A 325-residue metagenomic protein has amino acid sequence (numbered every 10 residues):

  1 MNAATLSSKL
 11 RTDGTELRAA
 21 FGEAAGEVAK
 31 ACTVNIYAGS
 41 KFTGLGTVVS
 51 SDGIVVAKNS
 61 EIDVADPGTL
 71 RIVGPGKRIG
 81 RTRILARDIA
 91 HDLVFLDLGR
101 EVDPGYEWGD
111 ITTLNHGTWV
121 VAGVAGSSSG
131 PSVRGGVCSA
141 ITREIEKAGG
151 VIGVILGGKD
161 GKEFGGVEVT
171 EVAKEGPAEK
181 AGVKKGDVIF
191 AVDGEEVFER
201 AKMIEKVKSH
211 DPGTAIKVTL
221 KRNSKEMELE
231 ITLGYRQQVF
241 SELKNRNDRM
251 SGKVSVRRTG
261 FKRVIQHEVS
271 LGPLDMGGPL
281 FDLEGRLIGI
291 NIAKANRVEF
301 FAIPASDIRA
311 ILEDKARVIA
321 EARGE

Functional and structural regions predicted by a protein language model:
M1-E27, I54, P67, R71 (+6 more regions): N-terminal targeting leaders that route proteins to membranes or the secretory/organellar pathways
L17-E23, C32-K58, R78-R81, E107 (+2 more regions): A conserved glycine-rich beta-strand in the N-terminal activation segment of trypsin-fold
A25, R83-L85, R100-G130, I141-T142 (+4 more regions): Active-site substrate-binding loop(s) of clan PA
K30-N35, G39, V94-W108, R134-K174 (+4 more regions): Active-site region of chymotrypsin-like
V34-I36, P67-G76, V120-A125, A215-K221: Short conserved beta-strand and strand-loop elements enriched in small hydrophobics with frequent Asp/Gly
S50-L93, L98, G135, E195 (+3 more regions): Catalytic-histidine neighborhood of serine endopeptidases, predominantly the chymotrypsin-like S1/PA family
S51-N59, A178-A201, E284-G289: Conserved PDZ fold ligand-binding element
R78-I84, S139, R143, F190 (+2 more regions): PDZ-domain C-terminal substructure recognizer with occasional recognition of PDZ-binding tails
